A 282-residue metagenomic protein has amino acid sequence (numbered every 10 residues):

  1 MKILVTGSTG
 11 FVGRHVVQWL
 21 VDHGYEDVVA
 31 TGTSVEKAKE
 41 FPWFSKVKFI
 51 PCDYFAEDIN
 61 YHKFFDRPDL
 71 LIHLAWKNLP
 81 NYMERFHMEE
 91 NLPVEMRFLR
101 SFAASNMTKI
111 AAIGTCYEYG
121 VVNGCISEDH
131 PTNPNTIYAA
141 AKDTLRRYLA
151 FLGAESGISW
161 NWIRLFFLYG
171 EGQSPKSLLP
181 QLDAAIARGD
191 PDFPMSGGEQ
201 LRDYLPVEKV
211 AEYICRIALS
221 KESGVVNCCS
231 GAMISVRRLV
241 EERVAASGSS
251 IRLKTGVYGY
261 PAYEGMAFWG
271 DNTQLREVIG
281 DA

Functional and structural regions predicted by a protein language model:
I3-H23: N-terminal Rossmann NAD(P)H-binding glycine-rich loop of SDR-like oxidoreductase domains
T31-V35: N-terminal Rossmann-fold cofactor-binding loop
K48-E90: NAD(P)H-binding glycine-rich loop region in Rossmannoid oxidoreductase-like domains and their noncatalytic homologs
H73, M96-I137: Conserved Rossmann-fold NAD(P)-dependent oxidoreductase catalytic core, especially the SDR/UDP-sugar
I137, A141-T144: Active-site helix of classical SDR
R147-R202, V207-A211, C215, E242-A246: NAD(P)-dependent short-chain dehydrogenase/reductase
L182, Y213, L219-Y260: Mid/C-terminal beta-alpha module of Rossmann-like enzyme folds, strongest in SDR-family dehydrogenases/epimerases
V207, R237-R238, V257-A282: Conserved C-terminal active-site "lid" loop/helix of NAD(P)H-dependent oxidoreductases that clamps the redox cofactor
